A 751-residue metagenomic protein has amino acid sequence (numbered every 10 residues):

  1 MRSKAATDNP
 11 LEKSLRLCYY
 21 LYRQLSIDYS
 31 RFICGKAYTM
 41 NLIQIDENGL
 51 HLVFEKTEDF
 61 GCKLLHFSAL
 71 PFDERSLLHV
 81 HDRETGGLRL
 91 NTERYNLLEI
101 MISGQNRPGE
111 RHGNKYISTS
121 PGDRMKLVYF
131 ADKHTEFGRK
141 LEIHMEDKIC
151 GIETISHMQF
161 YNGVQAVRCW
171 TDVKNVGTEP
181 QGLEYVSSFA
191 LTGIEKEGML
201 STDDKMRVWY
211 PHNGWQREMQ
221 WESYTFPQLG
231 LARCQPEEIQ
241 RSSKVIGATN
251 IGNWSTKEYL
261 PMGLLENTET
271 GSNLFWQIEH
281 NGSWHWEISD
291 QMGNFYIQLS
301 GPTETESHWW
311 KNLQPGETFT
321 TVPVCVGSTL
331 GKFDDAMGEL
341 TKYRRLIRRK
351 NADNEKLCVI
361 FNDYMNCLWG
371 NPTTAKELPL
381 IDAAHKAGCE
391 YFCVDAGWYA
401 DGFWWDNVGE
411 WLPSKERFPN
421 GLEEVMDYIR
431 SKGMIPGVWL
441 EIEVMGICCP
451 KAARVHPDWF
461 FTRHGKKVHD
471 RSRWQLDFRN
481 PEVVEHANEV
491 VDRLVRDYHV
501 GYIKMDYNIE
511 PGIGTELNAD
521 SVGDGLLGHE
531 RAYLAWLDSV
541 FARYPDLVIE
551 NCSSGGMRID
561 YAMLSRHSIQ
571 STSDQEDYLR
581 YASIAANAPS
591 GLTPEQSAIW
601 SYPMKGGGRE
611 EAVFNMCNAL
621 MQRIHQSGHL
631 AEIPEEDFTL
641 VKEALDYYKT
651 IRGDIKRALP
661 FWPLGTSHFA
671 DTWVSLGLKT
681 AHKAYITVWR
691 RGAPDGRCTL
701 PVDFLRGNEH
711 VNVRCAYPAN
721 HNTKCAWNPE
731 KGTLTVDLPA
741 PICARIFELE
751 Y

Functional and structural regions predicted by a protein language model:
M40-D290, H710, R714-K724: Polysaccharide-binding surfaces and accessory modules of carbohydrate-active proteins
L50, F67, Y533-K724, T733-E748: Active-site-proximal substrate-binding groove within the catalytic cores of carbohydrate-active enzymes
L183, A400-K451, A542, D546: Acidic/aromatic-lined carbohydrate-recognition and catalytic surfaces of CAZymes acting on diverse glycans
K311-L330, I742-E750: Short Pro-Gly-centered flexible turn/kink motifs
C358, C367-N371, K415, I442-R493 (+1 more regions): Active-site-adjacent "subsite" loops/lids of carbohydrate-active enzymes
V359-D363, V394, P436-L440, I503-M505 (+1 more regions): Hydrophobic faces of well-ordered beta-strands that scaffold small-molecule active sites in alpha/beta enzyme cores
K376-W398: Catalytic domains of carbohydrate-active enzymes, especially glycoside hydrolases
E390-W398, N488-A519: Active-site groove signature of glycoside hydrolases
